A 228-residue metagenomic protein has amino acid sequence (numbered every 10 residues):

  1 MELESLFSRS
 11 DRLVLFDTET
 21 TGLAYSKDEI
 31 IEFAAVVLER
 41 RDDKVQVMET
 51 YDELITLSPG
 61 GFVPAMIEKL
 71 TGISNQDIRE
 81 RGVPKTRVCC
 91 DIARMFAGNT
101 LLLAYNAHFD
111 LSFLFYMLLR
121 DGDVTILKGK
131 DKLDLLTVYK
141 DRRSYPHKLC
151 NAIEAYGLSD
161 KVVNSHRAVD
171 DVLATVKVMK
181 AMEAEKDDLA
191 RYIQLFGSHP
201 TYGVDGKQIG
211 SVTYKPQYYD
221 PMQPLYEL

Functional and structural regions predicted by a protein language model:
M1-G129, C150-H166: Conserved non-catalytic scaffold segment of RNase H-like nuclease domains
M1-S5, K177-L228: Acidic two-metal-ion nuclease catalytic site recognized across multiple nuclease folds, prominently DnaQ/RNase D-T
T20-G22, T137, A174: Short, glycine/acidic-enriched loop or turn micro-motifs at the edges of active sites
F109-D110, Y145, A174: Short phosphate-engaging motifs
L114, V138, T175-M179: Buried hydrophobic packing segments
L118-L119, R143, G157, K177-A184: Hydrophobic/aromatic-lined pockets within catalytic cores
D131-H147: Short alpha-helix plus adjacent loop in nuclease-associated cores
R167-A181: Acidic, divalent-metal-coordinating active-site segment for phosphoryl/phosphodiester hydrolysis, typified by short
